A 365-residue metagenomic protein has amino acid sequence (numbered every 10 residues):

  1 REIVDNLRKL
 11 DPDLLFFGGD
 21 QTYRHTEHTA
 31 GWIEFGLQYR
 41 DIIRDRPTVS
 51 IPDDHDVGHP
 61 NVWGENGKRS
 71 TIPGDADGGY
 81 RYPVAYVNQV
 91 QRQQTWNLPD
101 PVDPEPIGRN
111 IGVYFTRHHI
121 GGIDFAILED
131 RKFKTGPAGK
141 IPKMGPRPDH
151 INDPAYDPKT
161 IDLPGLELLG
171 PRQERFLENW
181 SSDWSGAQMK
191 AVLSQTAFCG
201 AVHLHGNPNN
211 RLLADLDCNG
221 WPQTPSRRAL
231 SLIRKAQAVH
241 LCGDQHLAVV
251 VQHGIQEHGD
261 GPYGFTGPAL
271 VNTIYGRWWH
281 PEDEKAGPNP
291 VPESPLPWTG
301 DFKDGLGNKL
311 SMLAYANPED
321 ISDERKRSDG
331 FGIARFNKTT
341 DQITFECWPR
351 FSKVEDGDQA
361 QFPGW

Functional and structural regions predicted by a protein language model:
R1-W365: Long, structured stretches of catalytic cores involved in phosphate-ester chemistry, encompassing
